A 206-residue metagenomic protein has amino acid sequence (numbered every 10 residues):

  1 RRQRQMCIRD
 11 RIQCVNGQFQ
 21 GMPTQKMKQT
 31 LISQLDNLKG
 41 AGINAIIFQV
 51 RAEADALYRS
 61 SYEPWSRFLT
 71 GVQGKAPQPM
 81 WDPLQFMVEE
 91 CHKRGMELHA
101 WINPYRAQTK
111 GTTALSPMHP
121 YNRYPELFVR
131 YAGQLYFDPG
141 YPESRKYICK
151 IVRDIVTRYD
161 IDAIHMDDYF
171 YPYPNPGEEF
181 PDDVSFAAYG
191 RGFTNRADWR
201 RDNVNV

Functional and structural regions predicted by a protein language model:
Q3-I8: Short, small-residue-biased leader/transition segments that mark boundaries at the very start of proteins
R9-Q29, E89, H99-R158: Active-site-adjacent "subsite" loops/lids of carbohydrate-active enzymes
G21-A41, F68-R94, K146, N203-V206: Aromatic- and glycine-enriched glycan-recognition loops and surfaces that form the carbohydrate-binding subsites
Q29-A56, R158-D162: Catalytic domains of carbohydrate-active enzymes, especially glycoside hydrolases
A41-Q78: Aromatic-lined carbohydrate-binding/catalytic grooves of carbohydrate-active enzymes
A56-G71, R106-A132, D168-D198: Aromatic- and acidic-residue-enriched segments that line the glycan-binding/catalytic groove of carbohydrate-active
D162-D168, W199-V206: Beta-propeller domains
